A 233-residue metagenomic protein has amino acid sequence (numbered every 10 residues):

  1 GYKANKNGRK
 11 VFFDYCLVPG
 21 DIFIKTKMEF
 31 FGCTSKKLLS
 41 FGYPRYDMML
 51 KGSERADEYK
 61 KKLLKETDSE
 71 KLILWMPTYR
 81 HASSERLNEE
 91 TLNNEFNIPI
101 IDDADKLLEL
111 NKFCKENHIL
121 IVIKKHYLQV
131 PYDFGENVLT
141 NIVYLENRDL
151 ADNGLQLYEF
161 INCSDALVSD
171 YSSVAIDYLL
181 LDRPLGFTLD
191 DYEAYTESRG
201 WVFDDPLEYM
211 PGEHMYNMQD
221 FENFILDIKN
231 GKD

Functional and structural regions predicted by a protein language model:
G1-G52: Active-site and donor-binding regions of nucleotide-sugar-utilizing enzymes
R9, E66, F113, E159-F160: Structural alpha-helical scaffold elements that stabilize or flank donor/cofactor-binding regions in carbohydrate
D14, K71, N162-D165: Conserved acidic residues
D14-G20, L120-V122, L167-V168: A short beta-strand/loop micro-motif in the catalytic core of glycosyltransferases that engages the nucleotide-sugar
P19-I22, K125-Y127, Y171, N217: Helix N-cap/beta->alpha junction signal
R45-V138, M215-N217: Conserved catalytic-core segment of nucleotide-activated headgroup transferases in glycan assembly
Y127-I176: Donor nucleotide-activated moiety binding/catalytic core segment of transferases that use nucleotide-activated donors
E136-N141, S173-K232: Catalytic binding pocket for nucleotide-activated donors in carbohydrate/polymer assembly enzymes
